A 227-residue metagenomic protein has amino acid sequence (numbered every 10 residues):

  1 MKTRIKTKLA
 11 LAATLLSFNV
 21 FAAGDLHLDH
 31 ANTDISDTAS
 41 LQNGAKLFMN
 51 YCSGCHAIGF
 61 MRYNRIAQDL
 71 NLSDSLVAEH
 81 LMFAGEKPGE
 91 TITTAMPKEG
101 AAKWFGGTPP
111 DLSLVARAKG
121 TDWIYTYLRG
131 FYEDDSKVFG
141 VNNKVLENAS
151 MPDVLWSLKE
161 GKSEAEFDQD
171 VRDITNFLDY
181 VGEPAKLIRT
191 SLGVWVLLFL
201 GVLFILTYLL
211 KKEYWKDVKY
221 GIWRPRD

Functional and structural regions predicted by a protein language model:
M1-L11: Bacterial N-terminal signal peptides that target proteins for export
S17-N19: N-terminal signal peptide c-region/cleavage motif recognized by signal peptidases
A23-K46, A57-Q68, V77, G182-T190: Electrostatic cytochrome c docking/interface patches
A39, N43, L47, K119 (+4 more regions): Extracytoplasmic/secreted proteins, especially bacterial periplasmic and envelope-associated proteins
F48-G59, I174: The canonical Cys-X-X-Cys-His
N71-K144, A149-F167, D227: Electron-transfer interface patches adjacent to heme c in soluble/periplasmic c-type cytochromes and di-/multiheme
E160-V196: Short, aromatic-rich amphipathic segments at membrane interfaces that lie adjacent to a transmembrane helix or signal
R189-L192, G201-D227: Juxtamembrane interface at the cytosolic side of transmembrane helices
